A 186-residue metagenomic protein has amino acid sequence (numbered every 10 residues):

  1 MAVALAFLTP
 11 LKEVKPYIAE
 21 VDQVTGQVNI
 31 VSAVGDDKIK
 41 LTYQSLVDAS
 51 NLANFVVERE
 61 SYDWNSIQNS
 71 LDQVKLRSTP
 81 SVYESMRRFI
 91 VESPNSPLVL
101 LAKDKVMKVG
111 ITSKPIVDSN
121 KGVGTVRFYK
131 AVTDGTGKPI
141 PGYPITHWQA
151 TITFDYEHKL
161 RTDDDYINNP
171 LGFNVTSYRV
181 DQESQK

Functional and structural regions predicted by a protein language model:
M1-V31, K38-L46, N65-K186: Structured, amphipathic secondary-structure segments that form assembly/contact surfaces in multi-subunit
D36-I39, L52-A53: Amphipathic coiled-coil heptad-repeat stalk/oligomerization helices in membrane-associated assembly and trafficking
N51-Y62: Solvent-exposed, amphipathic alpha-helical segments
